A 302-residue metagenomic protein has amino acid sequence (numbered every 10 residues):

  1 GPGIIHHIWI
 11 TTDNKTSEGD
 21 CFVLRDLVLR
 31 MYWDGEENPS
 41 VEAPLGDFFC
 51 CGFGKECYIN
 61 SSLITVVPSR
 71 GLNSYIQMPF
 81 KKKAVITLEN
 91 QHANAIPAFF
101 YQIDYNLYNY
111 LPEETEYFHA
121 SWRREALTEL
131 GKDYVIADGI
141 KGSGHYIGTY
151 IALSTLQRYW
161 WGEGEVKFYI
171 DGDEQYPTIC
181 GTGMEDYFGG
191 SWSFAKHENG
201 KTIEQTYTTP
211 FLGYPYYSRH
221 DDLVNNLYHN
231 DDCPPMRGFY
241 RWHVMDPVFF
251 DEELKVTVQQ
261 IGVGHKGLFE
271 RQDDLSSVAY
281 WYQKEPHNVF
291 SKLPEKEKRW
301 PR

Functional and structural regions predicted by a protein language model:
G1-R302: Beta-strand-centric surfaces of beta-sandwich/beta-rich domains
